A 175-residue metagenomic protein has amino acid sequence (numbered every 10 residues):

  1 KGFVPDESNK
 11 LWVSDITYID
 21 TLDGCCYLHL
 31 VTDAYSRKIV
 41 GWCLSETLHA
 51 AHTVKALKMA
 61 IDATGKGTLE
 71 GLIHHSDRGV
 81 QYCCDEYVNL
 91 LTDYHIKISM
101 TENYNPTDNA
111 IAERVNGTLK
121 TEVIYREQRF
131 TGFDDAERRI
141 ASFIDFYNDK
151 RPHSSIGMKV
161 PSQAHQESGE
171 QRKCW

Functional and structural regions predicted by a protein language model:
K1-L30, K55-M59, A63-T64, L69-E70: Mobile-element integrase/transposase regions, centering on the N-terminal DNA-binding/Zn-coordinating module
K1-S8, N105, V160-Q171: Basic, flexible linker segments flanking DNA-binding modules in nucleic acid-interacting mobile-element proteins
D33-A34, L44-H49: A short acidic/small-residue loop/turn micro-motif
S36-I39: Hydrophobic "anchor" residues
L48-A56: A short, well-structured alpha-helical segment
S76-R78, C84-V88, I98-K120, G132-R138 (+1 more regions): RNase H-like two-metal-ion nuclease catalytic core shared by retroviral integrases and related mobile-element nucleases
T92-I96, T118-W175: C-terminal domain-tail junction helix/linker
